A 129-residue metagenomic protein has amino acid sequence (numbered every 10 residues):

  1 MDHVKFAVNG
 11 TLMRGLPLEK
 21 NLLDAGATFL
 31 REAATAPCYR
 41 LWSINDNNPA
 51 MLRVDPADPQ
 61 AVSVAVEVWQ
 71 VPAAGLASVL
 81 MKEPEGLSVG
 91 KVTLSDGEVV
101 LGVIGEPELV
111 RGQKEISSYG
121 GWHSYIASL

Functional and structural regions predicted by a protein language model:
M1-L129: Glycine-aromatic micro-motifs
